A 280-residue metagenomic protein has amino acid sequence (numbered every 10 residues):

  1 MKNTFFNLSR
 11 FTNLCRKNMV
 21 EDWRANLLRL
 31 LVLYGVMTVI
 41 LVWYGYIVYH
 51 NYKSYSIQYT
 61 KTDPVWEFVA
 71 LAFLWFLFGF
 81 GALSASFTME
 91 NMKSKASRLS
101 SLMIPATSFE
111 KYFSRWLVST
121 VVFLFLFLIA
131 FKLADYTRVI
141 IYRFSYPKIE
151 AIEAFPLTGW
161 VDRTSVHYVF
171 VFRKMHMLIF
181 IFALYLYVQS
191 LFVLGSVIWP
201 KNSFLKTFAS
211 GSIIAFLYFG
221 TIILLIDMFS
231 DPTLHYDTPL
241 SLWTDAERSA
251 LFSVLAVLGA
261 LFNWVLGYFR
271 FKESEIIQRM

Functional and structural regions predicted by a protein language model:
M1-L99, S108-M280: Hydrophobic alpha-helical transmembrane segments of membrane proteins
